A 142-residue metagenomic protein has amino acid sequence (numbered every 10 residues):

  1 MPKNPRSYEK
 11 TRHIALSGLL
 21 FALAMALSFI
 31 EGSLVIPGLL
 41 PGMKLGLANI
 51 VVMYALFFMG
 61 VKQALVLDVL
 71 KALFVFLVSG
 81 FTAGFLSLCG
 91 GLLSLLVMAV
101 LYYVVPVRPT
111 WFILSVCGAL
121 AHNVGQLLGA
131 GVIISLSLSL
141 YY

Functional and structural regions predicted by a protein language model:
P2, A15, L19-F21, A26 (+2 more regions): Short helix-perturbing small/polar motifs within transmembrane alpha-helices
P2-A55: Hydrophobic transmembrane alpha-helices
P5-K10, L65-V66, Y141-Y142: Membrane-interface alpha-helices at helix entry/exit sites of multi-pass transporters
S28-L45, L70-A99, W111, S137-Y142: Interfacial aromatic-anchored transmembrane helix boundaries in multi-pass membrane proteins
V35, V52, L67, Q126-A130: Alpha-helical transmembrane segments and their lipid-water interface positions in multi-pass membrane proteins
L47-V61, V97-Y102: Generic transmembrane alpha-helix motif of multi-pass integral membrane proteins
A130-S137: Interfacial helix-loop-helix junctions of multi-pass membrane proteins
